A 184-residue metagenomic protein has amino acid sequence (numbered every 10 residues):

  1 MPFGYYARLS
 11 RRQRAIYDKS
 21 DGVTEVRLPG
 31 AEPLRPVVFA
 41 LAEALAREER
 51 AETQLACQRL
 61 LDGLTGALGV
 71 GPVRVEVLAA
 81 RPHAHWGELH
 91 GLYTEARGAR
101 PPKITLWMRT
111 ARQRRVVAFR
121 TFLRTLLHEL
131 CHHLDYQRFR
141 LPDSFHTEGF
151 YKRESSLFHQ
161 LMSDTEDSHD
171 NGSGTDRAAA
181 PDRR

Functional and structural regions predicted by a protein language model:
M1-R124, H133-R184: Active-site-proximal or metal-binding-adjacent scaffold patches in catalytic folds
E129: Walker B catalytic acidic pair
